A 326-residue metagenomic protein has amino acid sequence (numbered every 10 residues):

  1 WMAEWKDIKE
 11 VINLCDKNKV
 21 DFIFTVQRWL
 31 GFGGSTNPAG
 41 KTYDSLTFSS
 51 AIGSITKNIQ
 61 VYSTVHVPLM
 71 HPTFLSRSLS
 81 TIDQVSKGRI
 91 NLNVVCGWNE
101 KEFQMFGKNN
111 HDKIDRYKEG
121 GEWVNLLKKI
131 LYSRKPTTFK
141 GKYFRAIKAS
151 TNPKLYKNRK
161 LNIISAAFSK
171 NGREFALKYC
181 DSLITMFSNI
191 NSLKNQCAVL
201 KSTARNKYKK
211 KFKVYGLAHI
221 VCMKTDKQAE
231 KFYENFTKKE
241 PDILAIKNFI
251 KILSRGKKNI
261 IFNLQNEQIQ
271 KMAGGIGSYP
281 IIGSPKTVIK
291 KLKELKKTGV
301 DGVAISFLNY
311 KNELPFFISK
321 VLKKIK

Functional and structural regions predicted by a protein language model:
W1-I55, N158-L161: N-terminal beta1-alpha1-beta2 module of alpha/beta enzyme domains
W1-W5, T64-T73, K157-F168, I220-M223 (+1 more regions): Active-site mouth loops of central-metabolism enzymes
C15, I52, I82, L92 (+6 more regions): Conserved, mostly hydrophobic/aromatic
K17, K113-Y156, I190-K297, I325: An alpha-helical appendage that flanks or caps ligand/catalytic pockets
N18, V85, K178-Y179, T298: Structural motif
I23-T25, V61-V65, I90-V94, I163-A166 (+3 more regions): Hydrophobic faces of well-ordered beta-strands that scaffold small-molecule active sites in alpha/beta enzyme cores
T36-Y62, E119-W123, F317-K326: Alpha-helix-loop-beta-strand connector modules within alpha/beta enzyme cores
T73-K87, N91: Active-site-proximal alpha-helical scaffold in enzymes
